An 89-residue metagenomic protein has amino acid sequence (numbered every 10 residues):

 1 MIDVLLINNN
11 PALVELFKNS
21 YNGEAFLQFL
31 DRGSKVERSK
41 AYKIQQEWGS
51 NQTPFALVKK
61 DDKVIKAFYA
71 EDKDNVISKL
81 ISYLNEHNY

Functional and structural regions predicted by a protein language model:
M1-G23: Local sequence-structure signature of Cys/Sec-based thiol-disulfide redox active-site neighborhoods
N8, F29-D31, Y69: Residue-level recognition of beta-strand->loop/alpha-helix junctions
E24-V36: A short beta-strand-loop structural module common to alpha/beta enzyme folds
F26-L27, S39-K40, W48-G49: Acidic, low-complexity, intrinsically disordered interaction modules
S34-S39, K73-V76: A short acidic, often aromatic-flanked loop/helix-cap motif at beta-alpha or helix-coil junctions that lines enzyme
Q45-L57: Structural micro-motif
K60-Y89: Non-catalytic, surface beta->alpha helical segment in thiol-disulfide oxidoreductase systems
